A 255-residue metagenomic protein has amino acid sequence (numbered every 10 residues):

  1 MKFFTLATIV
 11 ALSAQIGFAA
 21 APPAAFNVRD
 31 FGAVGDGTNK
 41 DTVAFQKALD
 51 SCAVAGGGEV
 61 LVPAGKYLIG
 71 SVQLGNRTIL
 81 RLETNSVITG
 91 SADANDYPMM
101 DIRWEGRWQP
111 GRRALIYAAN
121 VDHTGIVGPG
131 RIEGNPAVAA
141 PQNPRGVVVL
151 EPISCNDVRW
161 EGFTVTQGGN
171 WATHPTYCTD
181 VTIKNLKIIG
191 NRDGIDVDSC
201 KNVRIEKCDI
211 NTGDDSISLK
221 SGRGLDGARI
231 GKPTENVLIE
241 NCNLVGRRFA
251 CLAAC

Functional and structural regions predicted by a protein language model:
T5-G17: Bacterial N-terminal signal peptides
F18-C255: Extracellular/periplasmic carbohydrate-active domains that bind, remodel, or depolymerize complex polysaccharides
